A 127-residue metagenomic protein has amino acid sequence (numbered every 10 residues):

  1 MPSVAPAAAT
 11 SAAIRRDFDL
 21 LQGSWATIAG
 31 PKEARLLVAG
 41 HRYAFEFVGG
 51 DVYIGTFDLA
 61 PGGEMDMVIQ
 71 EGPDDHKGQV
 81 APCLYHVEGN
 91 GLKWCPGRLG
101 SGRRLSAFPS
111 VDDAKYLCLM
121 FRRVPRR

Functional and structural regions predicted by a protein language model:
M1, A5-S11, A26-S110: Contiguous, well-ordered beta-strand patches that form the walls/edges of small beta-barrel/beta-sandwich domains
D17-E33, F121: Tryptophan-anchored aromatic micro-motifs
Y116-C118: Short hydrophobic/aromatic beta-strand or adjacent loop that forms the aromatic wall/cage of a ligand/substrate-binding
M120-R127: Short beta-strand-to-coil "C-cap" segments at the C-terminal boundary of structured domains/repeats, marking
